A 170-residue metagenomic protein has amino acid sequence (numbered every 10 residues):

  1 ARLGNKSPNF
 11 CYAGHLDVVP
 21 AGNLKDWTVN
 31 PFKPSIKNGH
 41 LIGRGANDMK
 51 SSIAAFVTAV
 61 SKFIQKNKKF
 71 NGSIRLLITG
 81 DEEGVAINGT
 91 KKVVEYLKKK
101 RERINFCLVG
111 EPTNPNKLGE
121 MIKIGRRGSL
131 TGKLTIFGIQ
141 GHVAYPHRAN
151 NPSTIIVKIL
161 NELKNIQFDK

Functional and structural regions predicted by a protein language model:
A1-R44, Q65-N71: Acidic/His- and Gly-rich active-site-bordering loop/insert found across diverse amide/peptide-bond hydrolases
N47, S51-A59, I64-L163: Fold-level recognition of mixed alpha/beta catalytic cores in primary-metabolism enzymes, strongest
E162-K170: Conserved, helical-rich catalytic subdomain that frames metal- and/or nucleotide-binding sites in enzyme alpha/beta
